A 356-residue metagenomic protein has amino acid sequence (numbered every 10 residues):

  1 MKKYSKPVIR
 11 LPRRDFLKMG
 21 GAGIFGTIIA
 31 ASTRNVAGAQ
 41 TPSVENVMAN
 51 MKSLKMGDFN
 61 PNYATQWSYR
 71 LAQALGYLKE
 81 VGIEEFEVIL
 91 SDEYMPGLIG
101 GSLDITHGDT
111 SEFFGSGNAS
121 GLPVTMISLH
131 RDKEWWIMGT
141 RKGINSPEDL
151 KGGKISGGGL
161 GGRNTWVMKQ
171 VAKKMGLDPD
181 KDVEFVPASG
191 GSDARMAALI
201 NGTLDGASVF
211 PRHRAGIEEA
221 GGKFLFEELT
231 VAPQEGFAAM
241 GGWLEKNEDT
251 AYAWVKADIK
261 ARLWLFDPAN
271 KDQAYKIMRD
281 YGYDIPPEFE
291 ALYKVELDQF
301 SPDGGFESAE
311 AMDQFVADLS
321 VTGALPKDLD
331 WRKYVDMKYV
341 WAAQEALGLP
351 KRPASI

Functional and structural regions predicted by a protein language model:
M1-D15, A22-F25, A30: N-terminal secretory signal peptides
T33-Q40: Signal peptide processing junction and immediate N-terminal pro/mature segment of secreted/exported proteins
Q40-A188, D205-V209, F224-T230: Short, glycine-/small- and polar/acidic-enriched structural segments that line small-molecule recognition paths
W67, Q73, E93, G97 (+11 more regions): Extracytoplasmic/secreted proteins, especially bacterial periplasmic and envelope-associated proteins
L75, G97, S116, G153 (+10 more regions): Structured segments of extracytoplasmic/periplasmic soluble domains in secreted or envelope-associated proteins
D193-G282: Pocket-lining segment of extracytoplasmic ligand-binding domains
N247-K327: Secondary-structure end/capping motifs
V316-I356: Conserved C-terminal helix/tail region of periplasmic/extracytoplasmic solute-binding proteins
